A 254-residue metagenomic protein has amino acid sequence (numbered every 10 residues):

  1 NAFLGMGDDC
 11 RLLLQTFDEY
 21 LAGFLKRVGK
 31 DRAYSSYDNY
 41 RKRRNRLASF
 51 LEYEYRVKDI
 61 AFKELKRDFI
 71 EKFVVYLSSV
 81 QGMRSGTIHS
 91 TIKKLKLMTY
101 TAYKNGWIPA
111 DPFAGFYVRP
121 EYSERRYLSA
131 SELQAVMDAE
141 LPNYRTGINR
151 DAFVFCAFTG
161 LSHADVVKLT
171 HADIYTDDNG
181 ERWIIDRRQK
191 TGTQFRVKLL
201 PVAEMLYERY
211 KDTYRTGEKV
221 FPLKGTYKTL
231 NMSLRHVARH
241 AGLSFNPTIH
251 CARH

Functional and structural regions predicted by a protein language model:
N1: Short, surface-exposed polybasic/aromatic micro-patch for ligand or macromolecular engagement
G5-Q15, S35-D38, L51-V75, P222 (+1 more regions): A Lys/Arg-rich helix-loop hairpin that forms a DNA/phosphate-binding surface
D8-N45: Short, aromatic/basic-rich helix-turn unit that serves as a nucleic-acid recognition element
S35, R46-Y53, I60, D68-E71 (+3 more regions): N-terminal DNA-binding recognition helix of tyrosine site-specific recombinases/integrases
L65-D68, S90, I148-A152, K224-K228 (+1 more regions): Short basic/aromatic active-site micro-motif
S85, H89-T91, I108, P112-H163 (+1 more regions): Basic, Lys/Arg- and aromatic-enriched nucleic-acid-binding interface segment
S123-R126, E132, T159, K168-E208: Conserved tyrosine-mediated DNA breakage-rejoining catalytic core shared by Y-recombinases
Q189-E208, R215-H236, T248-H250: C-terminal catalytic core of Y-nucleophile DNA break-rejoin enzymes
